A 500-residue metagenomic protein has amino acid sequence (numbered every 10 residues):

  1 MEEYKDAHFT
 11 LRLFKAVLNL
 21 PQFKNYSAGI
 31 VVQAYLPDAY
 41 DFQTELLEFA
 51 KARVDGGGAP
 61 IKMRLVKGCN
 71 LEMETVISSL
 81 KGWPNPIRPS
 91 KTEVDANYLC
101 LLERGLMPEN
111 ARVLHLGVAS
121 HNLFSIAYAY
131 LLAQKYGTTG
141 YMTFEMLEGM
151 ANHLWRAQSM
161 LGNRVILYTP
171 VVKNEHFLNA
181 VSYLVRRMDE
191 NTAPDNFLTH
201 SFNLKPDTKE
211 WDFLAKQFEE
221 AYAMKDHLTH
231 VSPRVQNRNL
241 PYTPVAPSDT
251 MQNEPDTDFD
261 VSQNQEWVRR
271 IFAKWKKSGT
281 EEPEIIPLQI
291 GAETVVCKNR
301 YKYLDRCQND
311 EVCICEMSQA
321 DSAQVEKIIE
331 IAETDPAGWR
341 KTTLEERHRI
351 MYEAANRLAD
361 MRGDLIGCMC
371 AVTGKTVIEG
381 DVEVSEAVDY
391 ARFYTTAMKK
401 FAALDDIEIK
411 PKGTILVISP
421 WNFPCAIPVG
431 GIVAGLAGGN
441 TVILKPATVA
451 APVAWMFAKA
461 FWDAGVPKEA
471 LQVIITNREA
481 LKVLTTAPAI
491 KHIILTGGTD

Functional and structural regions predicted by a protein language model:
M1, S27-A28, P84-R88, N110-H115 (+5 more regions): Glycine- and acidic
M1-E2, V31-Q33, R64-V66, H115-H121 (+13 more regions): Generic beta-strand/beta-sheet core signal
M1-N253: Positively charged, amphipathic and often flexible ligand-engagement surfaces
Y4-K51, P336-K412, F423, I427 (+2 more regions): Long, K/E/R/D-enriched contiguous segments that form extended
L13-L20, F42-F49, L101-P108, Y128-K135 (+15 more regions): Generic, well-ordered alpha-helical scaffold segments in large soluble proteins
A96-E103, A127-Y130, R156, S182-Y183 (+13 more regions): Feature representing long, continuous alpha-helical segments
N163, N174-E330, T334, K341 (+4 more regions): Terminal low-complexity tails and localization/encapsulation signals of metabolic enzymes
C370, M398-D500: Rossmann-like NAD(P) dinucleotide-binding subdomain of oxidoreductase/dehydrogenase enzymes
